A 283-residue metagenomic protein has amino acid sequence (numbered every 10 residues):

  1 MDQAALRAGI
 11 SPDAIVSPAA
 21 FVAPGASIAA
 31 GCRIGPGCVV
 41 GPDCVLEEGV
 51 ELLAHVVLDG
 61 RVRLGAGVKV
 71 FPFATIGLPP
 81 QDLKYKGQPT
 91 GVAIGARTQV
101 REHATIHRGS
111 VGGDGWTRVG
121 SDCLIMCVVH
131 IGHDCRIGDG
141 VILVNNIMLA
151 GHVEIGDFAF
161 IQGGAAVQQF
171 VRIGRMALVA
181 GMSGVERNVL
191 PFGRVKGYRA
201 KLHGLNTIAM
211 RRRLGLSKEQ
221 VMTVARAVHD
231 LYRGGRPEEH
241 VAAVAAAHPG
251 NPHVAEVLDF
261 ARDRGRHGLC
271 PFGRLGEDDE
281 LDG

Functional and structural regions predicted by a protein language model:
M1-D13, P18-A19, G31, G67 (+7 more regions): Terminal amphipathic alpha-helical/low-complexity segments used for targeting or macromolecular assembly
A4, G9-K201: Structural signal for interior beta-strand "rungs" in well-ordered beta-sheet cores of soluble enzyme domains
